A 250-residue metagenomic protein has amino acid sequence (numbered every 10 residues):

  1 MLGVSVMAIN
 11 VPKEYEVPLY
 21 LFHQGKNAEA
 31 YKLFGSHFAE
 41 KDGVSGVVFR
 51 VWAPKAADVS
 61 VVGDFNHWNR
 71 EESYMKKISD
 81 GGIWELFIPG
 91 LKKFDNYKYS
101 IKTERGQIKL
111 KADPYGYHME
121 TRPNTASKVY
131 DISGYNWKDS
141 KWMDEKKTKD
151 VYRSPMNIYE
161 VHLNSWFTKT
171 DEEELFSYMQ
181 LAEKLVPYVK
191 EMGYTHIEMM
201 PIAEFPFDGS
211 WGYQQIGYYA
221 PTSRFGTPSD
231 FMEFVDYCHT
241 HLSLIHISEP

Functional and structural regions predicted by a protein language model:
L2-V44, I78-E160, S165-E173, Q180: The feature marks proteins involved in alpha-glucan
S45-F49: Structural beta-strand segments of beta-rich domains
W52-V59: Short proline/glycine-enriched turn/loop motifs at strand-loop junctions of beta-rich domains
D64-N69, E104: Change "in extracellular beta-sheet-rich domains … of secreted and cell-surface proteins" to "in beta-sheet-rich domains
E71-I78: Short, surface-exposed loop motifs enriched in S/T, G, D/E and P with embedded aromatic residues
N157-V161, I197, I245: Hydrophobic faces of well-ordered beta-strands that scaffold small-molecule active sites in alpha/beta enzyme cores
T168, F176, Y188-E233: Aromatic-lined carbohydrate-binding/catalytic grooves of carbohydrate-active enzymes
S243-P250: Residue-level detector of conserved catalytic or cofactor/ligand-binding positions in enzyme active sites
